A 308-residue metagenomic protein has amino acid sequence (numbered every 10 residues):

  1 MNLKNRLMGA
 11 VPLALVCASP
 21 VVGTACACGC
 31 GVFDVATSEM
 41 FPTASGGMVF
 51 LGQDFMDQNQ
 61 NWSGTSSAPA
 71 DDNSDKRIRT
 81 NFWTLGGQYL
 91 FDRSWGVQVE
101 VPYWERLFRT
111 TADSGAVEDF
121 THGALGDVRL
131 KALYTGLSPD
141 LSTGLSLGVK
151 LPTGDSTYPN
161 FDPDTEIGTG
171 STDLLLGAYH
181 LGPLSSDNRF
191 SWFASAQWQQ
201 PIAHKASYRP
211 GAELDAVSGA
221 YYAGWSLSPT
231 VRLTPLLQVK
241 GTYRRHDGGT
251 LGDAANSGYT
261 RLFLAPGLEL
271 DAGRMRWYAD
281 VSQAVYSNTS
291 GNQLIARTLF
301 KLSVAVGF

Functional and structural regions predicted by a protein language model:
P20-G64, P69: Outer-membrane beta-barrel biogenesis signature
S38-M40, D72-I78, E118-T121, P163-T169 (+3 more regions): Outer-membrane beta-barrel domain signature
E39, L51-Q53, L85-Y89, V99 (+7 more regions): Residues on the lipid-exposed face of transmembrane beta-strands in outer-membrane beta-barrel proteins
T43-S45, R79-W83, H122-V128, G168-L174 (+3 more regions): Residues that define the transmembrane beta-barrel architecture of outer-membrane proteins
G47, S94-V97, P139-T143, D187-W192 (+2 more regions): Repeated loop/turn-to-beta-strand initiation elements of outer-membrane beta-barrel proteins
G47-D57, V99-Y103, L145-L151, W192-W198 (+3 more regions): Transmembrane beta-barrel strands of outer-membrane/channel proteins
W62-S66, A70-D71, A206-F308: Outer membrane beta-barrel transmembrane domains
E105-G211, D271: Outer-membrane pore/translocation modules
